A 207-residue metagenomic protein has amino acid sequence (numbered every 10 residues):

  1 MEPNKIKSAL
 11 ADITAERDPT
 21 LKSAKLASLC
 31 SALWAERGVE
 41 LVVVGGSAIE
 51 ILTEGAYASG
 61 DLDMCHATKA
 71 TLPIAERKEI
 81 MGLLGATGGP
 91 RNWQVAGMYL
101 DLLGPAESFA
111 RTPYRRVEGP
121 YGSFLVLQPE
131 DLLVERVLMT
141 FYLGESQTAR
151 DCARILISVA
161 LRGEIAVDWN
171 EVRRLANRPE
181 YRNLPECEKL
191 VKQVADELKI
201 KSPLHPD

Functional and structural regions predicted by a protein language model:
M1-D207: Compositionally biased terminal segments of proteins
